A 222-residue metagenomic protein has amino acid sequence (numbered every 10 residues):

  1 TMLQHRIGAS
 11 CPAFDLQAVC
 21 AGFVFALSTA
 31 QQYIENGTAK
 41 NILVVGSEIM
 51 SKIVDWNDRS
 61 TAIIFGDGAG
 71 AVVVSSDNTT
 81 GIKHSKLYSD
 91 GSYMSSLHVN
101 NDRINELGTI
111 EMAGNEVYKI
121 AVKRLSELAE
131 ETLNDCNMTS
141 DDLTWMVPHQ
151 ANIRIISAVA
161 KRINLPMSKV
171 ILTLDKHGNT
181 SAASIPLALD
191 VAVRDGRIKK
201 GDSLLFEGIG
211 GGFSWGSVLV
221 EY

Functional and structural regions predicted by a protein language model:
T1-N41, K161-A188: Conserved catalytic cysteine-centered active-site region of acyl-thioester-dependent Claisen-condensing enzymes
G8-P12, N36-I42, R59-S60, D67-A69 (+4 more regions): Short coil/turn connectors at secondary-structure junctions
A18-F23, G46-S51, Y88, K176-G178 (+1 more regions): Acidic, glycine-rich active-site loops and adjacent beta-strand->loop/helix elements that engage anionic groups
M50, W56-K123, E127, I209 (+1 more regions): Condensing-enzyme catalytic core mediating Claisen C-C bond formation in acyl metabolism
E127-T144, A192-R197: Phosphate/pyrophosphate-binding loops at sites that engage ATP/ADP/AMP, CoA/4′-phosphopantetheine, polyphosphate
L143-R162, H177-N179, A183: Glycine-rich phosphate-binding loops at beta-strand->alpha-helix junctions
D190-E207, W215-Y222: Catalytic phosphate/nucleotide-handling subdomain of diverse soluble enzymes
